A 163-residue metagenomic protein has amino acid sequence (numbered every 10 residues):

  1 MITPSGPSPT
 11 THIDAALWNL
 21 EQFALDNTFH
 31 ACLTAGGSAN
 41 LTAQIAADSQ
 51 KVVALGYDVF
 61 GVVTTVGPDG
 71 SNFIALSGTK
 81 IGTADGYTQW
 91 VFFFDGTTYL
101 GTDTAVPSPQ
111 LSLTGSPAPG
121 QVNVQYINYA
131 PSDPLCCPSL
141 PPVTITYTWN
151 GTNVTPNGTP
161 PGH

Functional and structural regions predicted by a protein language model:
I2-H163: Exposed acidic/polar residues on beta-strands and adjacent loops within beta-sheet cores, strongest in beta-propeller
